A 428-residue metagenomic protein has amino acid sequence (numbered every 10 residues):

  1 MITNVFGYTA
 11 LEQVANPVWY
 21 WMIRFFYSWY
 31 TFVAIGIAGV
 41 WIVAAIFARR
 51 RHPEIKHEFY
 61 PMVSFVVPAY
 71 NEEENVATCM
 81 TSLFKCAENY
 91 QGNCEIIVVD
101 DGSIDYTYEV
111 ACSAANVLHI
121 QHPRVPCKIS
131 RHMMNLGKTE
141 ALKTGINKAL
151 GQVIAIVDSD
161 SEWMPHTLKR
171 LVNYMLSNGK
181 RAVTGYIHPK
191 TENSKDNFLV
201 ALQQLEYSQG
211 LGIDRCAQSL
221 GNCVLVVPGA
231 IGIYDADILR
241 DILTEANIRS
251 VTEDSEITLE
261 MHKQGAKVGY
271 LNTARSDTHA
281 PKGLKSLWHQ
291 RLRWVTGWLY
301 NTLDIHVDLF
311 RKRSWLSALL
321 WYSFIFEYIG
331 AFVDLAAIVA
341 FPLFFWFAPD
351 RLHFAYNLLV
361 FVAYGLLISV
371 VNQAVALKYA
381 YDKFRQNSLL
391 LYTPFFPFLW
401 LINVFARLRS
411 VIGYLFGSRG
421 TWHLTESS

Functional and structural regions predicted by a protein language model:
M1-F59, N403-R407, G413-Y414: N-terminal membrane-anchoring/stem segments of glycan-assembly enzymes
F47, I55-E58, F324-F416: Membrane-embedded multi-pass helical conduit in multi-pass membrane proteins, especially envelope-biosynthetic
M62-S64, E95, E256: Cell-envelope/extracellular polymer assembly enzymes that use nucleotide-activated donors
T81-N93: Short, acidic, metal-binding catalytic loop of nucleotide-sugar glycosyltransferases
D100-E109, M134: A conserved acidic beta->alpha catalytic loop
I120-P123, T139-A141, P165-S250, L292 (+2 more regions): Long helical/loop segments within the catalytic core of UDP-sugar-dependent glycosyltransferases, especially the large
R131-A149, K169-R170: Glycine-rich, basic loop-to-helix element that forms the pyrophosphate-binding segment of sugar-nucleotide handling
I154: Short aromatic/hydrophobic "clamp" motif used to bind/position activated sugar donors
